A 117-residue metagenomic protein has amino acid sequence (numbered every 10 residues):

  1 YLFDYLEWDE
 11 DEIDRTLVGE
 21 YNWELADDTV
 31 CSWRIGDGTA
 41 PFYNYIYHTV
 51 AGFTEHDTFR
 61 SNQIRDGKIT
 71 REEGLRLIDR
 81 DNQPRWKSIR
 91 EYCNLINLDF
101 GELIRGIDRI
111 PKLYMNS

Functional and structural regions predicted by a protein language model:
Y1-S117: Nucleotide-activated chemistry modules centered on ATP-dependent adenylation/adenylyltransferase
